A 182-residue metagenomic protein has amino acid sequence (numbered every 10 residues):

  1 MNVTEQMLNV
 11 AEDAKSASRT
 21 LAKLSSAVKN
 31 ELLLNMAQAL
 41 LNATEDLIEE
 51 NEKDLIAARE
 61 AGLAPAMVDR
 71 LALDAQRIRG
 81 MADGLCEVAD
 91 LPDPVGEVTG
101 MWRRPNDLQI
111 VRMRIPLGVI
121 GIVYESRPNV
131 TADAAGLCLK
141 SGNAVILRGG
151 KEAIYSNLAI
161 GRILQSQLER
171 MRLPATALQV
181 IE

Functional and structural regions predicted by a protein language model:
M1-I110: N-terminal Rossmann-like NAD(P)+-binding subdomain of aldehyde/semialdehyde dehydrogenases
D90, V98-E182: Rossmann-like NAD(P) dinucleotide-binding subdomain of oxidoreductase/dehydrogenase enzymes
